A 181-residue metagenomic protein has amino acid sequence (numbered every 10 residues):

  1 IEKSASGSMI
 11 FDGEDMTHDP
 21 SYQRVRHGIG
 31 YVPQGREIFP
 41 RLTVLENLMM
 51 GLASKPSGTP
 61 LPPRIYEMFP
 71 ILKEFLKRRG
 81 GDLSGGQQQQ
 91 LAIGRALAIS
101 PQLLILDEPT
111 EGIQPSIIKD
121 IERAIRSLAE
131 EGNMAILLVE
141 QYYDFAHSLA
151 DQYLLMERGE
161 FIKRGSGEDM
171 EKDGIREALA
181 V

Functional and structural regions predicted by a protein language model:
I1-V181: Glycine-rich phosphate-binding loops of nucleotide-dependent enzymes
